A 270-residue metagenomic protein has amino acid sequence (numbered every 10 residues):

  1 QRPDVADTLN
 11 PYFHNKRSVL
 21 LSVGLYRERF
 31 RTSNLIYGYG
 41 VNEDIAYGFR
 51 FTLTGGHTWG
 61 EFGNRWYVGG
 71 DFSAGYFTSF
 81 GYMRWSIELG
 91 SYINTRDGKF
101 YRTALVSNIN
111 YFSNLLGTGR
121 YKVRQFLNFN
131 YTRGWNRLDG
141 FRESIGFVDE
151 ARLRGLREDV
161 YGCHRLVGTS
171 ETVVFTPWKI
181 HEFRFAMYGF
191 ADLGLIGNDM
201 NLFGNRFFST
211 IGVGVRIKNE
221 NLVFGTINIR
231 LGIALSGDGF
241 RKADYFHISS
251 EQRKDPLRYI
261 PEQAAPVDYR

Functional and structural regions predicted by a protein language model:
Q1-T78, M83: Long, internal scaffold/assembly segments composed of regular secondary structure
T52, G56-W59, R65-R270: C-terminal transmembrane beta-barrel domains of outer membrane proteins
